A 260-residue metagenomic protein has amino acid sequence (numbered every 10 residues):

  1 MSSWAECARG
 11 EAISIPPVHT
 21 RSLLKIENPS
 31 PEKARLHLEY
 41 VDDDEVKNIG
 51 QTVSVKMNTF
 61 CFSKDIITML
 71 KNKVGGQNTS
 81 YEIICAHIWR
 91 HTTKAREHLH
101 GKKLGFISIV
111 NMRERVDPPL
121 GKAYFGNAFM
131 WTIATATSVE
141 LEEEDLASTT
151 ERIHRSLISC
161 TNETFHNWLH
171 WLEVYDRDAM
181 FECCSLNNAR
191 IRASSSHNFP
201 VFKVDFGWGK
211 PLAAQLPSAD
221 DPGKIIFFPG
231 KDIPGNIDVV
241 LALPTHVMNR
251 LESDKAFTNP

Functional and structural regions predicted by a protein language model:
M1-V201: Soluble acyl-CoA-dependent acyltransferase catalytic core bearing the H(X)4D motif
C184-P260: Low-complexity, glycine/alanine/valine/leucine- and proline-rich hydrophobic stretches
